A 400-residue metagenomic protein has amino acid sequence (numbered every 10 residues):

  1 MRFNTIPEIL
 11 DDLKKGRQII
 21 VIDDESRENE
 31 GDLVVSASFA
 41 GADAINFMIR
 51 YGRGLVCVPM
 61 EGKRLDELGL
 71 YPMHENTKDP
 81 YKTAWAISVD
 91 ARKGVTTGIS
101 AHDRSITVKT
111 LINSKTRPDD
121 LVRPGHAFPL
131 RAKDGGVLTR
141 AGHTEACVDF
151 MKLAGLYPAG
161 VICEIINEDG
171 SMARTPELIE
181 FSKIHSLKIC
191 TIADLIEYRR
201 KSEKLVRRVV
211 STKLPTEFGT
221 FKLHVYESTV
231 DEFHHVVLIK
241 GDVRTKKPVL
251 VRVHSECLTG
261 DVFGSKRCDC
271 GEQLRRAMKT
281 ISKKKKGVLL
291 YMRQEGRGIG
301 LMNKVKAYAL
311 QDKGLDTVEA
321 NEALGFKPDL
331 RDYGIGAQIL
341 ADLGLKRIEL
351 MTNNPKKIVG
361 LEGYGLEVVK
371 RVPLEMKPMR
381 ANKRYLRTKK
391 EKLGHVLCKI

Functional and structural regions predicted by a protein language model:
M1-I400: Catalytic domains of riboflavin
